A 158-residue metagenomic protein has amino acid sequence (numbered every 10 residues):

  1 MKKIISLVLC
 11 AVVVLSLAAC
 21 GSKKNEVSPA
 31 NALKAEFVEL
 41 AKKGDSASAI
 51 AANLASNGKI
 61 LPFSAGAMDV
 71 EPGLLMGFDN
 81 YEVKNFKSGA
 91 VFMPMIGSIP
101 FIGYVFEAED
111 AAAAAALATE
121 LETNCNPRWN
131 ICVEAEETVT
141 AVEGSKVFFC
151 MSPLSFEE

Functional and structural regions predicted by a protein language model:
M1-K2, S22: Short, intrinsically disordered low-complexity segments
K2-C10: Sec-dependent signal peptide recognition, specifically the positively charged N-region followed immediately by
S16-A19: C-terminal motif of bacterial Sec signal peptides marking the signal peptidase cleavage site
G21-I102, A108-E158: Soluble, non-membrane globular domain cores that form compact, hydrophobic packing and curved binding surfaces
